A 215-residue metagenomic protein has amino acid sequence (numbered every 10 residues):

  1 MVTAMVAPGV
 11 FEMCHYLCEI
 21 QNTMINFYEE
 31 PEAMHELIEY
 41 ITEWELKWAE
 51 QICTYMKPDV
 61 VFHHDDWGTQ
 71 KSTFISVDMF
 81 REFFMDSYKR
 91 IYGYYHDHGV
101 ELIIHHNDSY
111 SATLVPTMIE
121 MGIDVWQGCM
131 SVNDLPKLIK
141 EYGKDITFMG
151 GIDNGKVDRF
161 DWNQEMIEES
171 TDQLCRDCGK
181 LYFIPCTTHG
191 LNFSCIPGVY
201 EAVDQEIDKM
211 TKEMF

Functional and structural regions predicted by a protein language model:
M1-F215: Active-site loop segments of alpha/beta catalytic cores
